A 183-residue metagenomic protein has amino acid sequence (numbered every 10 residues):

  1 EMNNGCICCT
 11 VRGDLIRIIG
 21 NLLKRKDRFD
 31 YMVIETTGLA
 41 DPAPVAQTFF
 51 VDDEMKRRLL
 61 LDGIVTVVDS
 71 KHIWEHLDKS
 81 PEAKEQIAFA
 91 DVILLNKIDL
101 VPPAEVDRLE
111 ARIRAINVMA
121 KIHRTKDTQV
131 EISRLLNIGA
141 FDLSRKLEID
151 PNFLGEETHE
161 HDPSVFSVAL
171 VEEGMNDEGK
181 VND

Functional and structural regions predicted by a protein language model:
E1-H76: Nucleotide-state-sensitive switch-loop elements of NTP-binding domains
D14, I18, P44-T48, E82 (+2 more regions): Alpha-helical scaffold elements adjacent to nucleotide-binding pockets in ATP/GTP-utilizing enzyme cores
L22, M32, T48, D52-E54 (+8 more regions): Preference for short coil/turn "hinge" residues that link or interrupt alpha-helices
L60, E82, E105: Short acidic-hydrophobic sequence patches enriched in Asp/Glu that either
D69, N96-K97: A secondary-structure boundary/capping signal
W74-F89, I93-L95: Flexible active-site lid/hinge loop adjacent to a nucleotide/diphosphate and Mg2+-phosphate binding pocket
E85, V92, I98-D183: C-terminal accessory "lid"/substrate-recognition subdomains
